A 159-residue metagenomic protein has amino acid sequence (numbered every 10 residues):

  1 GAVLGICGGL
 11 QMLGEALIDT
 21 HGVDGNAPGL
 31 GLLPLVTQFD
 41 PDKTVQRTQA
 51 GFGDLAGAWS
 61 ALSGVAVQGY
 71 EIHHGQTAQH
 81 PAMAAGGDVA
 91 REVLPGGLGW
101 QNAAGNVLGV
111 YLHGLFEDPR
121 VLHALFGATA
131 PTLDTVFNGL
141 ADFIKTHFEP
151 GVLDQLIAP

Functional and structural regions predicted by a protein language model:
G1-Q68: Cysteine-nucleophile active-site neighborhood
Q38-P159: Amide-donor transfer/coupling interface in amidating biosynthetic enzymes
